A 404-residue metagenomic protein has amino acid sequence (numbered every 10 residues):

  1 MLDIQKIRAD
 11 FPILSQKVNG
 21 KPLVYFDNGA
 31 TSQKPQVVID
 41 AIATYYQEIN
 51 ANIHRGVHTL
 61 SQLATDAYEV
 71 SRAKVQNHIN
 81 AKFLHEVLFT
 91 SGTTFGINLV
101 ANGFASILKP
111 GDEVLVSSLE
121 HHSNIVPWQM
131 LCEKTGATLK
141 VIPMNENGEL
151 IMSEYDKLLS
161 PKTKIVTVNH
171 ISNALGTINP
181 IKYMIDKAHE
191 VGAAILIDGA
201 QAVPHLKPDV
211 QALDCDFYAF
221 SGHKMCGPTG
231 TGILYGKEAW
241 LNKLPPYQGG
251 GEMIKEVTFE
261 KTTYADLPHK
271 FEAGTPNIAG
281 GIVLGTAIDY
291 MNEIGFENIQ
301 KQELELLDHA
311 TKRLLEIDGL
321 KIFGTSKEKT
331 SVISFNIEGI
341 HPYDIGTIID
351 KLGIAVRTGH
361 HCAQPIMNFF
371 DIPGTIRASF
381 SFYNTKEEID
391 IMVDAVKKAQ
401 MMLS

Functional and structural regions predicted by a protein language model:
M1-S404: Pyridoxal 5′-phosphate
